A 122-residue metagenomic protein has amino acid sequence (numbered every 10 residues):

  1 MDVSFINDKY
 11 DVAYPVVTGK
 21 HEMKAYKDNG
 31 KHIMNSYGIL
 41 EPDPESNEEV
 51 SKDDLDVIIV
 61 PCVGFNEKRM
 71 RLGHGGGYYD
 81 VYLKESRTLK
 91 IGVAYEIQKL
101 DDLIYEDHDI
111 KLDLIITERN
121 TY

Functional and structural regions predicted by a protein language model:
M1-D54: N-terminal active-site beta-alpha-beta segment that forms phosphate/nucleotide-binding and substrate-recognition loops
M1-S4, R69-D80: Short Gly/Thr/Asp-enriched flexible loops that form oxyanion-binding sites at enzyme active sites
V12, I59, G75, I115: Residue-level signal for inorganic ion chemistry
P15, H74, V93: Replace "coordinates the UDP/GDP/TDP-sugar" with "coordinates nucleotide-activated sugar donors
P42-S46, P61, E85: Mid-sequence acidic-hydrophobic segments that form the walls of catalytic/ligand-binding cavities or oligomerization
D53-I58, E67-M70, D80-Y122: Surface-exposed, charge/polar-rich loops and edge strands
V63-F65: Short glycine-rich anion-binding loops that position phosphate/pyrophosphate groups of nucleotides and phosphorylated
